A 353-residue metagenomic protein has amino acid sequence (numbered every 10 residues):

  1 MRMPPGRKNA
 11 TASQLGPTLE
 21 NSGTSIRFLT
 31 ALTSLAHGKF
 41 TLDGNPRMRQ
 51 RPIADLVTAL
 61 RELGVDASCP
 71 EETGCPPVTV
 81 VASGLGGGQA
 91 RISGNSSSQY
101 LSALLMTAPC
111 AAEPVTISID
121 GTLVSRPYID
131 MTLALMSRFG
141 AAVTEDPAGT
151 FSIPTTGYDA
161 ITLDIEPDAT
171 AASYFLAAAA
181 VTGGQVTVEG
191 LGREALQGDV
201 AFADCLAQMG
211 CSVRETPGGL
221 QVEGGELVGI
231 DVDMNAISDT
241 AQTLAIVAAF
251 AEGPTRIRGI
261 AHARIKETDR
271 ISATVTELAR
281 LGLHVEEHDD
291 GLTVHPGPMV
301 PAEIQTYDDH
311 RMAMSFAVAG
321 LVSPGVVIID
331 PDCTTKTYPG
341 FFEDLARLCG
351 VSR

Functional and structural regions predicted by a protein language model:
M1-R353: Short, structured segments at the rim of ligand-binding sites
